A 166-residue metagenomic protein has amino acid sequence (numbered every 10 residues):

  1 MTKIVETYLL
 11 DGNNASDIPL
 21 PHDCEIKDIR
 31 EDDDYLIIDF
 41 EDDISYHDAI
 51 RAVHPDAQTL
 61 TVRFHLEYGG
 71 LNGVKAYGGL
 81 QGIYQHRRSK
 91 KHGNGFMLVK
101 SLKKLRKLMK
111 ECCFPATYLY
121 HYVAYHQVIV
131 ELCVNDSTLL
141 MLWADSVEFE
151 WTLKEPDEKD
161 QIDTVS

Functional and structural regions predicted by a protein language model:
M1-S166: Surface-exposed, interaction-prone regions used to assemble/regulate multi-protein complexes
